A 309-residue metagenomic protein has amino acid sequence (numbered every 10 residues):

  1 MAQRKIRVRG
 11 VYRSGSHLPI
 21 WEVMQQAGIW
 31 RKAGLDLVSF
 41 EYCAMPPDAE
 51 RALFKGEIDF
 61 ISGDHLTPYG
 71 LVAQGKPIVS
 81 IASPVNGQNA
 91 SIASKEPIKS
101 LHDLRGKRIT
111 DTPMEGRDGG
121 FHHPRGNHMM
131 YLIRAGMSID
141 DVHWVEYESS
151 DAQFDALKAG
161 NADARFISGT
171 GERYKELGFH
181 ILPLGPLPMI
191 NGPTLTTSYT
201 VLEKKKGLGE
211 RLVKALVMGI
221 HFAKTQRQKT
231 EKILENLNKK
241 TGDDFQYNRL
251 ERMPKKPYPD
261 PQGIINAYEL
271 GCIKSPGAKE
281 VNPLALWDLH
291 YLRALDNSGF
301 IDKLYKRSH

Functional and structural regions predicted by a protein language model:
A2-D140, W144-V145, D163-F166, F179-M189: Short, glycine-/small- and polar/acidic-enriched structural segments that line small-molecule recognition paths
G10, S14, Y42, P46 (+10 more regions): Solvent-exposed, acidic/flexible segments
A27-G28, G56, L157-G160, G178 (+3 more regions): Short glycine-centered helix-capping/turn motifs at secondary-structure transition points
L66, D151-L237: Pocket-lining segment of extracytoplasmic ligand-binding domains
N86-I92, I190-L195, Y199-T200, A267: Small-molecule pocket liners
K205-E280: Secondary-structure end/capping motifs
I273-H309: Conserved C-terminal helix/tail region of periplasmic/extracytoplasmic solute-binding proteins
